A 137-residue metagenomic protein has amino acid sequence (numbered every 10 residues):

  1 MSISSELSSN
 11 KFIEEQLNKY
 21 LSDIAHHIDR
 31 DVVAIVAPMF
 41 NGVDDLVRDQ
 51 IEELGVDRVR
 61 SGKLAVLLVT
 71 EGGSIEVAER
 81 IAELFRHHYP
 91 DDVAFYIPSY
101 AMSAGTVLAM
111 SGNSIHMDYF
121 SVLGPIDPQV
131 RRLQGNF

Functional and structural regions predicted by a protein language model:
M1-Y100, A104-V107, S111-F137: Terminal-region recognition feature
